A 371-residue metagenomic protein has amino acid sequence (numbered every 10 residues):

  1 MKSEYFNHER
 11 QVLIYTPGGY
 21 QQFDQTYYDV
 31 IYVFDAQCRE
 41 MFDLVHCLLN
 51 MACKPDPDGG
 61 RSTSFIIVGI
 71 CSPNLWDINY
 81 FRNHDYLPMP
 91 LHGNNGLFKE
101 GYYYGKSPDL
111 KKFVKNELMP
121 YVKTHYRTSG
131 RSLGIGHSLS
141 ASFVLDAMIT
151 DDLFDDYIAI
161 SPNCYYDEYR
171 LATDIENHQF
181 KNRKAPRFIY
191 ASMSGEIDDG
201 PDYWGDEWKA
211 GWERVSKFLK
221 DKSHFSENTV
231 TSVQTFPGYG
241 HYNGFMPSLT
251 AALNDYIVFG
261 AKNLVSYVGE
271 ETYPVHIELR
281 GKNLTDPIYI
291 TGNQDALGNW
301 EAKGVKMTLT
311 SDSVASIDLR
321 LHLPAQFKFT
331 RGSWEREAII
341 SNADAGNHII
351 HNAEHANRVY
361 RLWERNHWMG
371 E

Functional and structural regions predicted by a protein language model:
M1-E270, T291, D295, T310-A315 (+1 more regions): Non-catalytic cap/lid and distal C-terminal segments of serine-dependent acyl enzymes
M119, G346-N347, A356-V359: Low-complexity, intrinsically disordered short peptide segments enriched in small/polar/basic residues
H224, N342, N357-R358: Compositionally biased regions
Y273-G281: A short, amphipathic beta-strand motif
G281-P324, G332-A353: Aromatic-rich carbohydrate-binding modules that target alpha-glucans
H355-E371: Compositionally biased low-complexity segments at domain edges in trafficked proteins and select soluble regulators
